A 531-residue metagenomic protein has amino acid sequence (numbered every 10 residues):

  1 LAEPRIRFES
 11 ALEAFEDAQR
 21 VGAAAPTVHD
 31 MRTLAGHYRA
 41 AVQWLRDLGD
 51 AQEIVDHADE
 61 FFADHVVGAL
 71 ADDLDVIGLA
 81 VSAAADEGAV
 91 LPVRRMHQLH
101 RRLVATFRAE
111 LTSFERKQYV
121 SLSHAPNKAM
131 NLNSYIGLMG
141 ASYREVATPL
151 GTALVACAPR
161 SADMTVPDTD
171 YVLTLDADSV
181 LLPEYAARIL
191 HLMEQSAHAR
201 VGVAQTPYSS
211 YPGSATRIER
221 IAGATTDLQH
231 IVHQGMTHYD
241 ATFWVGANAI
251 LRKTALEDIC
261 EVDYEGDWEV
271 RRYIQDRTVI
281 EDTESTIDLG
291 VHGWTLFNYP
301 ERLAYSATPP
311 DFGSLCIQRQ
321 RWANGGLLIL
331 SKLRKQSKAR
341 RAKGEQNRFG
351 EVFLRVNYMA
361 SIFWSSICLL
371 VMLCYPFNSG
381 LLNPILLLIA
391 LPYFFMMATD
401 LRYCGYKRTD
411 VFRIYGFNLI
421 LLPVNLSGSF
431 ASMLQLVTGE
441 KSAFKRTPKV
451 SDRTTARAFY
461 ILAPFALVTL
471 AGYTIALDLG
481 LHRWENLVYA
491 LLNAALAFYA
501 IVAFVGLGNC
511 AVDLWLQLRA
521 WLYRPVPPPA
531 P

Functional and structural regions predicted by a protein language model:
P4-D17, V21-Y38, H97-T169, P183-V291 (+2 more regions): Long helical/loop segments within the catalytic core of UDP-sugar-dependent glycosyltransferases, especially the large
G22-E110, I280-E281: Coupling/switch/interface segments within P-loop NTPase motor domains and analogous charged loops in nucleic-acid
A153, S209-S210, G313, I389 (+1 more regions): Active/binding-pocket-proximal capping segment
D168-V180: Short beta-strand-to-loop acidic/aromatic patch adjacent to the donor-nucleotide binding site
E265-E269, G293-Y305: Catalytic beta-strand/loop signature of glycosyltransferases that borders the donor
P309-N324, D410-V411, E440-S451: Nucleotide-sugar-dependent glycosyltransferase catalytic core
R355-E440, T455-P529: Membrane-embedded multi-pass helical conduit in multi-pass membrane proteins, especially envelope-biosynthetic
